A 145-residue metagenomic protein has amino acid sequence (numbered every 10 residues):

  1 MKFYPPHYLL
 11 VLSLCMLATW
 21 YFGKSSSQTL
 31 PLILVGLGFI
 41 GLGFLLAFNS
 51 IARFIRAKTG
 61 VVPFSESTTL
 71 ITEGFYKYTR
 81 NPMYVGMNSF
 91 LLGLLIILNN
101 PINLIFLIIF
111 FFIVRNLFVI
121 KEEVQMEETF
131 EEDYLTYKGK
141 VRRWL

Functional and structural regions predicted by a protein language model:
M1-E73, V85-L145: Membrane-anchoring alpha-helices and their flanking helix-loop junctions
N81: Extended, alpha-helix-rich binding/interface surfaces that flank or overlap catalytic cores and mediate recognition
